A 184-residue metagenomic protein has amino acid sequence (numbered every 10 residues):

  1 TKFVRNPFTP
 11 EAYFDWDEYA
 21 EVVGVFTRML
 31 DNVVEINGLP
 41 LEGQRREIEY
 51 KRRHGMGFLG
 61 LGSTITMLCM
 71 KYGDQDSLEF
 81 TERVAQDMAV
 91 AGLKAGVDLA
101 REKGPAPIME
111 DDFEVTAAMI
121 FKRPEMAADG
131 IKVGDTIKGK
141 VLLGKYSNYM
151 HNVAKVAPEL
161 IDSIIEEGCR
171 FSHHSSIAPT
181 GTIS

Functional and structural regions predicted by a protein language model:
T1-F3, H173-S184: Catalytic nucleotidyl-transfer cores of nucleotide-processing enzymes
T1-K2, M29-N32, S63-T64: Short, hydrophobic/amphipathic alpha-helical patches that form generic packing surfaces within helical domains
F3-T9, I65-G73: Short helix-capping/linker segments at secondary-structure and domain boundaries
F3-V25: Glycine-rich, acidic/polar active-site loops that bind/position phosphate-bearing ligands
E21-R45, E49, K71-P179: Internal maturation/activation junctions in enzymes
R52-M67, T182: Contiguous, well-ordered alpha-helical segments that form the cores/surfaces of helical PPI scaffolds
